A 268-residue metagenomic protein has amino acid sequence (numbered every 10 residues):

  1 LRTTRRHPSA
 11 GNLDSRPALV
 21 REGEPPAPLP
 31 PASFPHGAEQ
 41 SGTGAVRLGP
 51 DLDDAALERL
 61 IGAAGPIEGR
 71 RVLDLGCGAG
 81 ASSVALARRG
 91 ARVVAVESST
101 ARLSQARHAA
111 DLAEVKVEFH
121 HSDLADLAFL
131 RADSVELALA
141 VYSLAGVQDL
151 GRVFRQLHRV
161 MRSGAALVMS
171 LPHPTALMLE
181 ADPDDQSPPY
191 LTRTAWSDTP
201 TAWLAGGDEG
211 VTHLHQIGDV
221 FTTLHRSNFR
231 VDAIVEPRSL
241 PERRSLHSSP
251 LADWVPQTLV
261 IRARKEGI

Functional and structural regions predicted by a protein language model:
R2-E68, A81, A85, R102 (+1 more regions): Conserved class I S-adenosyl-L-methionine
R71-L75, A79-D126: Class I SAM-dependent methyltransferase SAM/SAH-binding core
F129-A138: A short acidic, Gly/Pro-enriched loop at the edge of an enzyme's catalytic core that lines a small-molecule cofactor
Y142-A145: Short catalytic micro-motifs in class I SAM-dependent methyltransferases
G151-A166: A short glycine-rich, Lys/Arg-flanked "PGG" loop and its adjoining helix->strand segment in the class I
L167-T199: Conserved class I S-adenosyl-L-methionine
V211-I234: Short alpha-helix
S227-F229, S249-I268: Core SAM-dependent methyltransferase catalytic element
